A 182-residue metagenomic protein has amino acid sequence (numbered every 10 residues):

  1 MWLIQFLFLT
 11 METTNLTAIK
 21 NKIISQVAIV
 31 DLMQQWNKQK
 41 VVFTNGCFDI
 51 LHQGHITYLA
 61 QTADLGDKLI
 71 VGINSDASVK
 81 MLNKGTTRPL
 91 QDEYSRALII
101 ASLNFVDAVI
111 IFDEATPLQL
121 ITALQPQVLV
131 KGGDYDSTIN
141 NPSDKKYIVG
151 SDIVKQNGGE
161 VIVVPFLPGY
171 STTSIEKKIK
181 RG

Functional and structural regions predicted by a protein language model:
F6-G182: Nucleotidyltransferase catalytic core that binds NTPs
